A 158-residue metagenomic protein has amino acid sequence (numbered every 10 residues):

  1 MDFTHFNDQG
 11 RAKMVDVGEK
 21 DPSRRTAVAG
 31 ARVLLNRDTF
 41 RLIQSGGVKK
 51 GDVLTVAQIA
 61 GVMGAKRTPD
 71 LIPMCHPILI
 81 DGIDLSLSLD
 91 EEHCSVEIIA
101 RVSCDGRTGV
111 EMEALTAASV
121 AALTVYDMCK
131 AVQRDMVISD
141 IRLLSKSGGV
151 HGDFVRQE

Functional and structural regions predicted by a protein language model:
M1-L54, I59-H76, G82-E158: C-terminal binding/interaction regions
